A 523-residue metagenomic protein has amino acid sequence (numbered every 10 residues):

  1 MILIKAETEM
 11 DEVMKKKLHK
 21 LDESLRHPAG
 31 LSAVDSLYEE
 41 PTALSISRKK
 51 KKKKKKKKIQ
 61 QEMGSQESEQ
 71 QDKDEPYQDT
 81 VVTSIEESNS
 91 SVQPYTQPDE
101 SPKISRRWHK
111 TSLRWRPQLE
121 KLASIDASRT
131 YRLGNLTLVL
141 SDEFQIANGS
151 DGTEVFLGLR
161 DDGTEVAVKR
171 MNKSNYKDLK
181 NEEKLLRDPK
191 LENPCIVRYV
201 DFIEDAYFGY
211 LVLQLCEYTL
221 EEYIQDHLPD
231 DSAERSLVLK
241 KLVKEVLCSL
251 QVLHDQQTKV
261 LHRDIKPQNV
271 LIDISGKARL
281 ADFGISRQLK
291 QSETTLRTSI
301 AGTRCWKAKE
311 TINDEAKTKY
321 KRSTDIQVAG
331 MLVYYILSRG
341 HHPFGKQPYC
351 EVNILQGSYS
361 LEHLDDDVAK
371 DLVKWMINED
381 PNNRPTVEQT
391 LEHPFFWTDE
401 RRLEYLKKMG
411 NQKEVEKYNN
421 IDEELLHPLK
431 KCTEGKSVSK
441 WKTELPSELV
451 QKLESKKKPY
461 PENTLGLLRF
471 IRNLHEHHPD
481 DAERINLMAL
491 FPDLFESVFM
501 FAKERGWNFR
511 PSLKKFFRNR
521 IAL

Functional and structural regions predicted by a protein language model:
N89-F144: Juxta-kinase regulatory segment immediately upstream of eukaryotic protein kinase catalytic domains
N172-P194: The N-lobe alphaC helix and its flanking beta3-alphaC-beta4 segment of protein kinase-like domains, centered on
R198-G209, E217: Short beta-strand micro-motifs within the conserved protein kinase catalytic domain, predominantly in the N-lobe
H227-L242: Activation segment of protein kinase catalytic domains, centered on the conserved DFG
H254-I272: Catalytic-loop of the protein kinase fold
Q268, D273-C305: Activation segment/activation loop of eukaryotic-type protein kinase catalytic domains
E379-P385, Q389-L403: Terminal C-lobe "cap" of eukaryotic-type protein kinase domains
R402-L523: Regulatory extensions appended to serine/threonine kinase catalytic cores
